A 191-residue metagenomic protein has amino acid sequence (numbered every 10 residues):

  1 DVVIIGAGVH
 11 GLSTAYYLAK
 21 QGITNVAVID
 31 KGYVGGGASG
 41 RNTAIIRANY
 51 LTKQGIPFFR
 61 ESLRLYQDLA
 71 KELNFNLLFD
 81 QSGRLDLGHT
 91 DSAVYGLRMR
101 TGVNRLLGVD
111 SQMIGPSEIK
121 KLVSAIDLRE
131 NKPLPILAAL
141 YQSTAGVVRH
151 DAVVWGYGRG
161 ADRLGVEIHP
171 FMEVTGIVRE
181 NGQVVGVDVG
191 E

Functional and structural regions predicted by a protein language model:
D1-H10, A27: Beta1/beta-strand and adjacent pyrophosphate-binding region of the FAD-binding site in flavoprotein oxidoreductases
A15, A19-K20, G160: Gly/Ala-rich phosphate-binding loop of Rossmann-like dinucleotide-binding domains, activating on the conserved
A19-G40: Glycine-rich FAD pyrophosphate-binding loop
D30, G115-P116, P170-M172: Short loop/edge segments at beta-strand edges and connector loops that shape dinucleotide/nucleotide cofactor-binding
T43-A125: Dinucleotide-binding Rossmann-like beta1-alpha1 core, especially the glycine-rich loop that anchors the ADP
S92, V123-I136, V178-V189: A short, glycine/Asx- and small/polar-enriched loop/turn that sits immediately N-terminal to a beta-strand
L140-E191: Helical element adjacent to the flavin cofactor pocket in flavoenzyme catalytic cores
